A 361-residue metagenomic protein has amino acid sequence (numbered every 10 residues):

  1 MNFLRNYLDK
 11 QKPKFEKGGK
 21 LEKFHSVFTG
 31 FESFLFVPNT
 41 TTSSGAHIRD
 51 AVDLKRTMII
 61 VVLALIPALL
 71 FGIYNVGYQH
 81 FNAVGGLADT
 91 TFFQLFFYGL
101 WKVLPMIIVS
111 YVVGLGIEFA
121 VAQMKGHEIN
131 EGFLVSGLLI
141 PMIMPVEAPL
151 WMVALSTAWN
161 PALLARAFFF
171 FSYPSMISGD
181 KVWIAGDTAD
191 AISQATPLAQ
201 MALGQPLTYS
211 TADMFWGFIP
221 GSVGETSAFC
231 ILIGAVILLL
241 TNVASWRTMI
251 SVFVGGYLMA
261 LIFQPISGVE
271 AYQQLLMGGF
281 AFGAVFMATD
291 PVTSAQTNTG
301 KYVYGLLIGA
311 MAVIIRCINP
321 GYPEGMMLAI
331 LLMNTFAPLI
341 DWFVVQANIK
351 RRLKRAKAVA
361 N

Functional and structural regions predicted by a protein language model:
M1-I107, N361: N-terminal signal-anchor module of multipass membrane proteins
T42-I48, G114-K125, A162-L163, I233-T241 (+1 more regions): C-terminal ends of transmembrane helices
F96-S110, L150-A154, M214, F218-A228 (+1 more regions): Structural signature of hydrophobic alpha-helical transmembrane segments
M106-A120, G137-L138, T157-P161: Central hydrophobic cores of alpha-helical transmembrane segments in multi-pass inner-membrane proteins across all
H127-S136, V153-S156, L163-A165, W246-V254 (+2 more regions): Cytoplasmic-side transmembrane-helix entry/capping segments in multi-pass membrane proteins
E128-G186: Membrane-interface helix-loop-helix junctions at boundaries between adjacent transmembrane segments
A162-L232: Long hydrophobic alpha-helical segments that form multi-pass transmembrane helix bundles in integral membrane proteins
Y272-G279, K301-V303, G321-M333: Loop-to-transmembrane alpha-helix initiation sites
